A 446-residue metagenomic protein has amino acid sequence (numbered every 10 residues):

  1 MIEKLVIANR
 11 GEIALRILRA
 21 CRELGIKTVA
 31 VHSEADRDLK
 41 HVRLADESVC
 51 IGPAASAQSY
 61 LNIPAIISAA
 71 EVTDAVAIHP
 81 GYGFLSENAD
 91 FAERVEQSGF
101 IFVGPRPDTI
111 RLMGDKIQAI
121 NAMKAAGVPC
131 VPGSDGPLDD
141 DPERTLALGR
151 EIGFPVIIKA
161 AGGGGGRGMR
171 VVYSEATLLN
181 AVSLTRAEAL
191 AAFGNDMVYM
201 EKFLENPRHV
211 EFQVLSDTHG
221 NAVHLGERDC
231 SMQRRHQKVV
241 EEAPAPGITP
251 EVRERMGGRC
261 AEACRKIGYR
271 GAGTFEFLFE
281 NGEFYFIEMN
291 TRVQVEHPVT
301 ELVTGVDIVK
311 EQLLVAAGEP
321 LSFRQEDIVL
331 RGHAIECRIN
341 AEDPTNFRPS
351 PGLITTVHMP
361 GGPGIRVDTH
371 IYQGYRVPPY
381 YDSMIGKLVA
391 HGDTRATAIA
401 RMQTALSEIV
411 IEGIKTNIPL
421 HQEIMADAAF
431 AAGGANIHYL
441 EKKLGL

Functional and structural regions predicted by a protein language model:
M1-A126, D135-A147, T397: ATP-binding N-terminal substructure of ATP-dependent carboxylate-amine bond-forming enzymes
I7-R16, A20-L24, S48, E71-T73 (+6 more regions): ATP-dependent carboxylate activation and anion-phosphoryl transfer catalytic cores that bind Mg-ATP to form
V29, H79, I101-V103, V131 (+3 more regions): Structural detector of well-ordered beta-strand residues that form the stable sheet scaffold of enzyme domains
A55, T109, G162-G165, R292-E296: A short, flexible beta-alpha/helix-coil linker loop
I117, G163-R167, L330-G332: Conserved A3 ("GATE") glycine/threonine-rich loop of ANL adenylate-forming enzymes
A122, F154, R167, A187 (+1 more regions): N-terminal phosphate-binding caps/lids of nucleotide- and nucleic-acid-binding domains
F154-A161: Conserved anion/nucleotide-ligand pocket segment
